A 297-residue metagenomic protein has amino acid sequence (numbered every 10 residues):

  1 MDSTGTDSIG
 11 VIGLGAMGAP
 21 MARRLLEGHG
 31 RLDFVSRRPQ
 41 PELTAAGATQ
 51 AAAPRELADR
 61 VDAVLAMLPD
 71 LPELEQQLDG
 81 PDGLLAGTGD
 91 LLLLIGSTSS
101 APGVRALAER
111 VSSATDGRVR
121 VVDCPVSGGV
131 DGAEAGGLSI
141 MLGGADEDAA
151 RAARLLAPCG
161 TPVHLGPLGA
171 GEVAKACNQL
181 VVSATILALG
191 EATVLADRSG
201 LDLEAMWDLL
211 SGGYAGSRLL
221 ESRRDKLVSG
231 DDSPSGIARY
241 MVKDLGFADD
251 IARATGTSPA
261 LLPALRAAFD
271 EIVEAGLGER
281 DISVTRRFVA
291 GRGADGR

Functional and structural regions predicted by a protein language model:
M1-A66, V130, P158, V163: NAD(P)+-binding Rossmann beta1-loop-alpha1 motif at the extreme N-terminus of oxidoreductases
D7, L91, L138: Nucleotide donor/acceptor-binding cores
M21-L25, L107, L195: Hydrophobic residues within alpha-helices that form the first helical element adjacent to the glycine-rich loop
L32, Q50, R120-V122, V163 (+2 more regions): Hydrophobic beta-strand scaffold residues
P54-V119: Rossmann-fold NAD(P) dinucleotide-binding segment
Q77, T98-L180: Rossmann-fold dinucleotide-binding core
A170-R292: Helical "substrate-binding/catalytic lid" subdomain of Rossmann-like NAD(P)-dependent dehydrogenases/reductases
